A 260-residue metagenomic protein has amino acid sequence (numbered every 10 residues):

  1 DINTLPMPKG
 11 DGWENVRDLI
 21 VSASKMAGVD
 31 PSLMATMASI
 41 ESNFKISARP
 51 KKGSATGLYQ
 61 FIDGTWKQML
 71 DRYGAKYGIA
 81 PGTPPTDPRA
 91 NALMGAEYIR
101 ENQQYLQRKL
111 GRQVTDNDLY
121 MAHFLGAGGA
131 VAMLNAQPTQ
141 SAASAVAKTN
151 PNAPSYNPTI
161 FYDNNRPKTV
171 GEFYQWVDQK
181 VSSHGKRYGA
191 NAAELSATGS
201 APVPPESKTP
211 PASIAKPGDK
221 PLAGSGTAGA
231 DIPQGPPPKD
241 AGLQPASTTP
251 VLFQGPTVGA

Functional and structural regions predicted by a protein language model:
D1-E14, D18, K25, K51 (+3 more regions): G/A/S/T/P/Q/N-biased, glycine-rich low-complexity segments that form flexible N-terminal tails, linkers, or propeptides
D1-F44, R89-L93, E97-L110: Export/targeting segments at the very N-terminus of extracytoplasmic proteins
N15, I62, S141, I160 (+2 more regions): Short, structural beta-strand-to-alpha-helix junction motif
S39-N43, Q60-R72, L125-G129: Glycine-rich, acidic and aromatic/proline-enriched surface loops and short helix-turn segments that act as binding
S42-R49, N102-L106, L125-A136: Secretory-pathway/luminal and periplasmic proteins that interact with or process carbohydrate-rich
K52-K76, G95-I99: Substrate-binding/active-site groove segments that recognize and process beta-1,4-linked N-acetyl-hexosamine
A75-A90: A short, structured beta-strand-centered segment in the mid-to-C-terminal lobe of catalytic cores from group-transfer
N117-E172: Catalytic and substrate-binding regions of cell-wall glycan-acting enzymes that process beta-1,4-linked
